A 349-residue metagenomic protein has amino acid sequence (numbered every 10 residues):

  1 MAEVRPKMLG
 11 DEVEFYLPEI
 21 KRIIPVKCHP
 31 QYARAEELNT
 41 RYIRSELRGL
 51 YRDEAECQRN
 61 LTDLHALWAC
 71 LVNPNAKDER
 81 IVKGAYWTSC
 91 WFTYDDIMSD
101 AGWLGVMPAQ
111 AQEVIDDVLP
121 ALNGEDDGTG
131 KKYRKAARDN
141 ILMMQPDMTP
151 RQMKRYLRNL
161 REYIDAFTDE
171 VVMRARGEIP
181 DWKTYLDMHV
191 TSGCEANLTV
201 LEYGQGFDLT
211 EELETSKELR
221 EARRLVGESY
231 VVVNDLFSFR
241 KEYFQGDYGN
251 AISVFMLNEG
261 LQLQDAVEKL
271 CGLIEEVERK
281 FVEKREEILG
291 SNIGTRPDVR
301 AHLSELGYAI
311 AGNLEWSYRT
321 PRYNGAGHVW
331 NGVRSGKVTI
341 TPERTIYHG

Functional and structural regions predicted by a protein language model:
M1-G349: Alpha-helical, largely C-terminal catalytic domains that coordinate divalent metal ions via clustered Asp/Glu/His
